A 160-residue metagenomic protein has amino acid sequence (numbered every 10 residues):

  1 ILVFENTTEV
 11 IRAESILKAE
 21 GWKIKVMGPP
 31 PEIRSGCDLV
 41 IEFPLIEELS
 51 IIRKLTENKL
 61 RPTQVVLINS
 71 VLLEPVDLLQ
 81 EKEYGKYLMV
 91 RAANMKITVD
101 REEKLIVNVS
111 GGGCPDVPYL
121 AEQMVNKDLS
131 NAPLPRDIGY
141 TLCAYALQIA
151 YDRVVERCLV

Functional and structural regions predicted by a protein language model:
I1-V3, D38-P44: Short cationic amphipathic helices and targeting signals
E5, K18, L49-R53, M89-A92: Long, contiguous binding/interaction regions
E5-K25: Short amphipathic alpha-helix segments
N6-E9, F43-L49: Helix N-cap motif at beta-to-alpha junctions
A13-L17, I51-L60: Short amphipathic alpha-helices in soluble, non-transmembrane regions that often serve as interface/regulatory elements
E20-I24, E57-V65: A common structural junction motif
E48, L88-V160: Active-site- and interface-proximal helix/loop "cap" or "latch" segments in soluble metabolic and energy-transducing
L67-E102: Structured beta-strand/loop patches that form or line metal/cofactor-binding pockets in enzymes
